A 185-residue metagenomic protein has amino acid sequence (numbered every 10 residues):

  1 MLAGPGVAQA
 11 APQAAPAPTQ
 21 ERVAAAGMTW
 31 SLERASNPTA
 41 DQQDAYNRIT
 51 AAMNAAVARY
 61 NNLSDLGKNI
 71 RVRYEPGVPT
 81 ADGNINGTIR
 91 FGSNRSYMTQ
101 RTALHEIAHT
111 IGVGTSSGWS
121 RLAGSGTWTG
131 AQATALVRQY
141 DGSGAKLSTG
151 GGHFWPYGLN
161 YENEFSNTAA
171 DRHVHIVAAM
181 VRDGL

Functional and structural regions predicted by a protein language model:
M1-P12: Secretory targeting and sorting signals
A10-A26: Low-complexity, acidic Ser/Thr/Pro-rich repeat tracts that form intrinsically disordered stalk/linker regions of very
V23-A51: Fold-level signature of zinc-dependent metallopeptidase catalytic domains
E33-N37, N69, R73-M98, V113-G114: Active-site scaffold of zinc-dependent metalloenzymes
A40-K68: Zn2+-dependent metallopeptidase catalytic core
M98-I107: Short alpha-helical catalytic segment bearing the HExxH-like zincin motif of zinc-dependent metalloproteases
I107-G124: Catalytic Zn2+-binding segment of zinc metalloproteases
S120-L185: Metalloprotease/metallohydrolase-associated module, dominated by Zn2+-dependent proteases
